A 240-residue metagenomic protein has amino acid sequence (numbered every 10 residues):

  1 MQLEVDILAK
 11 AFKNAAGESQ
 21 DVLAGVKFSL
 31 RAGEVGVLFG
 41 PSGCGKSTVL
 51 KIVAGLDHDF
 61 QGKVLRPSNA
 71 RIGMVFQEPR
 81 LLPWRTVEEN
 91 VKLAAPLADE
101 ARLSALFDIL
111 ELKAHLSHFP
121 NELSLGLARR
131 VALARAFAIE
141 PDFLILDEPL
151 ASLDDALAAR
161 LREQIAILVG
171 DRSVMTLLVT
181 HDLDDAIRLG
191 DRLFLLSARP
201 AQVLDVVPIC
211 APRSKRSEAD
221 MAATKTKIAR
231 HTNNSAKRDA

Functional and structural regions predicted by a protein language model:
F39-P41: The feature captures the beta-strand-to-loop junction immediately N-terminal to the Walker
A54: Helix-to-loop junction immediately C-terminal to a conserved catalytic motif
E100-H115, Q164-I167: Conserved ABC ATPase "signature" region
F119-L123, L127: Conserved ABC ATPase signature
L133: Hydrophobic anchor residue at the start of the ABC signature
E140: Conserved catalytic motifs of ABC-family nucleotide-binding domains
L144-E148: Catalytic Walker B motif of ABC-type/P-loop ATPase nucleotide-binding domains
